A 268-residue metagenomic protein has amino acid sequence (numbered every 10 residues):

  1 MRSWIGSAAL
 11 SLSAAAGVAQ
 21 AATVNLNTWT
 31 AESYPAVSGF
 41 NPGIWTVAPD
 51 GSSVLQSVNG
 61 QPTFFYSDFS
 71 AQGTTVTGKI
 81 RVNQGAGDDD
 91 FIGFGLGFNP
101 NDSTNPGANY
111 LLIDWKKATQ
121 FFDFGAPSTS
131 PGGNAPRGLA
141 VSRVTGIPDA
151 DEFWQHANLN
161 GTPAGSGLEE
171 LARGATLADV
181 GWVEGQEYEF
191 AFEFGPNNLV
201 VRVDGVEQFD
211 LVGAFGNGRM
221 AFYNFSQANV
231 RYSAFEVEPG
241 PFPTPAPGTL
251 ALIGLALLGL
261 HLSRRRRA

Functional and structural regions predicted by a protein language model:
M1-A8, P247: Bacterial N-terminal signal peptides that target proteins for export
S7, S142, P148, L257-L262: Intrinsically disordered, low-complexity segments enriched in polar/charged small residues
S7-A15: Bacterial N-terminal signal peptides
A22-P243: Extracellular glycan-recognition regions
P245-S263: A short, hydrophobic C-terminal helix/tail in secreted or cell-surface proteins
R265-A268: Short, charged juxtamembrane terminal tails flanking transmembrane helices
